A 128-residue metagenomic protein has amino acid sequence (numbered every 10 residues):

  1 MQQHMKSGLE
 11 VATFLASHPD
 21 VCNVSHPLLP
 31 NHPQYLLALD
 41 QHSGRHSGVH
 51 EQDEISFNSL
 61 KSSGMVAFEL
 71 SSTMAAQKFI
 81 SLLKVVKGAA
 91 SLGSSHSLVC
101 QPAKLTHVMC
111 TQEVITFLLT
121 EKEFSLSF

Functional and structural regions predicted by a protein language model:
M1-D20, S25, P30: Conserved PLP-enzyme active-site core in the AAT-like
M1-G8, S59, S72, A76 (+1 more regions): Generic structural signal for well-ordered, non-membrane alpha-helical segments in soluble metabolic enzymes
M1-S7, A12, G44-E54, L119-F124: Short intrinsically disordered, low-complexity coil segments enriched in acidic
H4-S7, G48-E51, I80-L82, L105-C110: Short amphipathic alpha-helical surface micro-motifs
N23-Q101: Conserved PLP-binding catalytic core of the aspartate aminotransferase-like
M74, S81-L82, L98-F128: PLP-dependent enzyme catalytic core of the Aspartate aminotransferase-like
